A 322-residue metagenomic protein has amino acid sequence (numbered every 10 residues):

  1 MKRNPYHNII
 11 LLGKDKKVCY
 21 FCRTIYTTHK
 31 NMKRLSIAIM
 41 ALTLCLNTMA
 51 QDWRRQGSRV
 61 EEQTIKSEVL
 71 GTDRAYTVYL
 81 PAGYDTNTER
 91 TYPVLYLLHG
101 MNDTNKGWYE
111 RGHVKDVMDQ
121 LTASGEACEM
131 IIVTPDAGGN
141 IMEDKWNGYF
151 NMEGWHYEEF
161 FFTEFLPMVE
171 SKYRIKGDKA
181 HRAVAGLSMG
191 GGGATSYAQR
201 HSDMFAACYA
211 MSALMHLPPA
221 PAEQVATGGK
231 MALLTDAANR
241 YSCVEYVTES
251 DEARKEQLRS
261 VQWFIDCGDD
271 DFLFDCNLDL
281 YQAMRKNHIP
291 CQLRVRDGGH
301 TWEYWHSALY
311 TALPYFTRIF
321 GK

Functional and structural regions predicted by a protein language model:
M1-H7: Extreme N-terminal basic, low-complexity initiation segments that serve as generic localization/processing leaders
R3, T27-L35: Positively charged n-region of N-terminal signal peptides that target proteins for export
N8-I9, T24, S36-A38, L273 (+1 more regions): Generic short N-terminal amphipathic or hydrophobic helices
K17, K33-I39: Sec-dependent signal peptide recognition, specifically the positively charged N-region followed immediately by
C19-C22: Cysteine-centered motifs
M40-M49: Hydrophobic h-region of N-terminal signal peptides that target proteins for export in Gram-negative bacteria
Q51-K322: Non-catalytic cap/lid and distal C-terminal segments of serine-dependent acyl enzymes
